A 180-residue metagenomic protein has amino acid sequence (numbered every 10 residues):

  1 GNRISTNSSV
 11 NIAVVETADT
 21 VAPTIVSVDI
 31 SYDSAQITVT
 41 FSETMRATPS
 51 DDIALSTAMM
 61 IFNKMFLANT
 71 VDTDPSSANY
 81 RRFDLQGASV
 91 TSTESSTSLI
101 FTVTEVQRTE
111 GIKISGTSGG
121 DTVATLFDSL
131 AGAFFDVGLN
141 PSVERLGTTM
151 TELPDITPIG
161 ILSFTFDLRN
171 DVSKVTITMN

Functional and structural regions predicted by a protein language model:
G1-N180: Non-catalytic beta-sheet/beta-sandwich ligand-binding modules that flank or precede catalytic cores
